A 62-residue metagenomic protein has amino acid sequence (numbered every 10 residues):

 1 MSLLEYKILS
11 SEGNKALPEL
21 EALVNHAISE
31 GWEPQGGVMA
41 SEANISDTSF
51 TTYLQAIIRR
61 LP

Functional and structural regions predicted by a protein language model:
M1-P62: Terminus-proximal functional modules
